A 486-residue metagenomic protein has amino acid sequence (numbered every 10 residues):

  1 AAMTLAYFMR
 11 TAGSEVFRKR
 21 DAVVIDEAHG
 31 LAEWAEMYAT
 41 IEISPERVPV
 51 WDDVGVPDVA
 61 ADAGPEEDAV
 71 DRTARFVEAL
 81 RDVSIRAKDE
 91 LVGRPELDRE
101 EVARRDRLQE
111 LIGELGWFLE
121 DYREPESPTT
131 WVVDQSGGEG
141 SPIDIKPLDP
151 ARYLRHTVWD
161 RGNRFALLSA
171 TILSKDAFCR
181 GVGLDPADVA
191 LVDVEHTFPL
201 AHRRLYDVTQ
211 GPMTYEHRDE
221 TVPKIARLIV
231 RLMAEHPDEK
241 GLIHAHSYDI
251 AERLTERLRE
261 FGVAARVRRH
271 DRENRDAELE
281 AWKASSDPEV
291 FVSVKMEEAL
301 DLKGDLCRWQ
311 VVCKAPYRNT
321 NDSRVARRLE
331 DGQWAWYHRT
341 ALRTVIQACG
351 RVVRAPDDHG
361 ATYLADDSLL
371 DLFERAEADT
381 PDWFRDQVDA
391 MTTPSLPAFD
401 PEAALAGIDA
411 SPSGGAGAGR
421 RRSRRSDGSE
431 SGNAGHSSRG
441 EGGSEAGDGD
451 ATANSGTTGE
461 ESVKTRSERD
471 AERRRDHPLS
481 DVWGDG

Functional and structural regions predicted by a protein language model:
A1, G262-F291: Conserved motor-coupling elements within RecA-like helicase/translocase cores
A1-R10: Inter-Walker segment of RecA-like/P-loop motor cores
M3, I25, L168, T209 (+5 more regions): Generic beta-strand/beta-sheet core signal
Y7, Y153, K224-R231, R253 (+4 more regions): Well-ordered alpha-helical segments embedded in enzymatic catalytic cores
R10-A12, L31-W34, L173-F178, A251-R253 (+3 more regions): Switch/connector loops and helix/strand junctions flanking conserved nucleotide-binding motifs in nucleotide-processing
A12, V16-G241, H246-E260: Conserved coupling segment at the C-terminus of the helicase ATP-binding
T209-D219, E278-L370: Conserved RecA-like P-loop NTPase helicase motor core
Y317-Q347, A355-G486: Helicase C-terminal subdomain and adjacent C-terminal extension
